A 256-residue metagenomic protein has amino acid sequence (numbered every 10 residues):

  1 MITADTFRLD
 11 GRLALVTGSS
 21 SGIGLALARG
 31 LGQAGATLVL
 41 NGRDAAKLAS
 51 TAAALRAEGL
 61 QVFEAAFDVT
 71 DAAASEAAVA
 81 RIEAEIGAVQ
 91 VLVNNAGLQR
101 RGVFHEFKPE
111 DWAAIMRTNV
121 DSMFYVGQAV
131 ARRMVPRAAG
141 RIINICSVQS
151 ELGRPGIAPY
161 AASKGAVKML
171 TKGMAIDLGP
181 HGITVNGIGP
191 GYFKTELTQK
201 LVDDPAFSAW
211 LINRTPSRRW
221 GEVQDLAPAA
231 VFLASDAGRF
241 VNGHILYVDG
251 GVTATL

Functional and structural regions predicted by a protein language model:
I2-T6, L152, V231, N242-L256: Short C-terminal tail/terminal secondary-structure segment of NAD(P)H-dependent dehydrogenase/reductase domains
L13, S20-S21, D44: Conserved glycine-rich cofactor-binding loop
V103-F104, D111-A113, I142, L211: Substrate-binding pocket helix/loop in short-chain dehydrogenase/reductase
G127, S163, T171: Active-site helix of classical SDR
R132, I176-D177, R239: Alpha-helical segment proximal to the catalytic Tyr-Lys
S147: Residue(s) in the substrate-gating loop at a strand-loop-helix junction that position the organic substrate next
G179, T184, V241-G243: Short, small/polar-rich loop/turn modules that mediate ligand/substrate recognition or access, typified
